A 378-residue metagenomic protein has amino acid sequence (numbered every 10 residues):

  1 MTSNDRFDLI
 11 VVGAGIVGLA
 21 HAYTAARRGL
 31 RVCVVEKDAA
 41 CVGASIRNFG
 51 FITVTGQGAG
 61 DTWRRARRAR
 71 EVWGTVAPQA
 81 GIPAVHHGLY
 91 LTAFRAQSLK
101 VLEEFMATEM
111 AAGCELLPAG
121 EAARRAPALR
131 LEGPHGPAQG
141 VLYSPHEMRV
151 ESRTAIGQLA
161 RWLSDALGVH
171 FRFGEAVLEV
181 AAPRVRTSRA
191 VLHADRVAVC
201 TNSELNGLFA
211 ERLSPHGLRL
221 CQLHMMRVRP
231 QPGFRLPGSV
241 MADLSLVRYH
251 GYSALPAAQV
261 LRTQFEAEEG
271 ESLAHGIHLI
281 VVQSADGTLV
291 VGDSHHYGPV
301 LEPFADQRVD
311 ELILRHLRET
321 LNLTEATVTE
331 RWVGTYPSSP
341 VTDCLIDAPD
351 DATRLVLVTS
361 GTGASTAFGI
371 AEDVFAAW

Functional and structural regions predicted by a protein language model:
S3-G15, C33: Beta1/beta-strand and adjacent pyrophosphate-binding region of the FAD-binding site in flavoprotein oxidoreductases
I10-V12, V177, V185, L192-E204 (+1 more regions): Short hydrophobic core segments
R27-I46: Glycine-rich FAD pyrophosphate-binding loop
F49-A128: Dinucleotide-binding Rossmann-like beta1-alpha1 core, especially the glycine-rich loop that anchors the ADP
R64-R65, T92-V101, V141-R161, F304-V309 (+1 more regions): Short beta-strand to alpha-helix junction loop
V141-A181, D195-R196: Helical element adjacent to the flavin cofactor pocket in flavoenzyme catalytic cores
V191-S253: Central helical "cap/lid" subdomain
H275-H278, S284-V290, H296-W378: C-terminal catalytic lobe of FAD-dependent flavoproteins
